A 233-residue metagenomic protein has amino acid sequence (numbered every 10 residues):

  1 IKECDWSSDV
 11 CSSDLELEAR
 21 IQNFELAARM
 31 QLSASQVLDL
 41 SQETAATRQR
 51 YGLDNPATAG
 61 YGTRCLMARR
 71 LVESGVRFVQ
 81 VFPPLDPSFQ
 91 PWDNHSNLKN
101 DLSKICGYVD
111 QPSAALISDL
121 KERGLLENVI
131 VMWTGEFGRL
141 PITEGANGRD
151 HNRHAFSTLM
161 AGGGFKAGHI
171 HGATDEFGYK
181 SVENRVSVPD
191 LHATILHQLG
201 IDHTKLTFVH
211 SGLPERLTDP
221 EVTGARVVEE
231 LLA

Functional and structural regions predicted by a protein language model:
E3-C4, C11-A233: Ligand-binding pockets and gating/stacking loops
